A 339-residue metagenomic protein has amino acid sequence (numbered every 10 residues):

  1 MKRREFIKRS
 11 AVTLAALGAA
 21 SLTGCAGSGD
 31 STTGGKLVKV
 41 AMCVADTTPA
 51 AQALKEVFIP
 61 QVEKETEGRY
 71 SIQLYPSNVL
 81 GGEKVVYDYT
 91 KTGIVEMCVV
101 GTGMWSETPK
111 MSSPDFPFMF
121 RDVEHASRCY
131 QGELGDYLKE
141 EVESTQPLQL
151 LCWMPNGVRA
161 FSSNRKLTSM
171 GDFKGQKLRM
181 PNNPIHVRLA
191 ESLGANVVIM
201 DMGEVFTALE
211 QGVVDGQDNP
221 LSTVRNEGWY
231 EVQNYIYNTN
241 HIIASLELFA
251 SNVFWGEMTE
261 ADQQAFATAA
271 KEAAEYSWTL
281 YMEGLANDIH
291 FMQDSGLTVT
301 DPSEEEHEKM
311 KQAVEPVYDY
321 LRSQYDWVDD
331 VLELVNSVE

Functional and structural regions predicted by a protein language model:
K2-A19, A26-H125, L134, E143-E339: N-terminal secretory/targeting leader peptides
K139: Conserved glycine-rich "GG(E/T)P / GGGxP" loop and the immediately following alpha-helix in the radical SAM core
